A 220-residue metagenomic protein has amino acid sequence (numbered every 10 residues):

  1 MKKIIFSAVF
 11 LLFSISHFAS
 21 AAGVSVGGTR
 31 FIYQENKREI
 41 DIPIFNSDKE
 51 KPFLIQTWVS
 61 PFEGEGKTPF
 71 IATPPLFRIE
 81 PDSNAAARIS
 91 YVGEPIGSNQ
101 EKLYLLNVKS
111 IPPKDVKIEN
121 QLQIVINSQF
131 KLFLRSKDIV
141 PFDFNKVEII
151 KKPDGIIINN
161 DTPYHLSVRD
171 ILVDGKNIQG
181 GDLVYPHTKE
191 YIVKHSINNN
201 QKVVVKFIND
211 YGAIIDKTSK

Functional and structural regions predicted by a protein language model:
I4-S16: Sec-dependent N-terminal signal peptides
A21-F45, F142-I150: Beta-sheet-dominated interaction scaffolds and their linkers
P43, L54-Q56, R88, L105-N107 (+1 more regions): Soluble periplasmic/extracytoplasmic beta-strand elements of cell-envelope proteins
I44-D48, I156-T162: Asparagine-centered strand-capping/turn motif at beta-strand->loop junctions
L54-P75, S167-I178: Short beta-strand and strand-turn-strand segments in soluble, beta-rich domains
S60-G64, N84, S90-E94, K109-I111 (+3 more regions): Solvent-exposed coil/turn segments that connect beta secondary-structure elements in extracytoplasmic/periplasmic
T68-I96, G175-N200: Intrinsically disordered, low-complexity Pro/Gly/Ser/Thr-rich segments with frequent PxxP/GP/PP motifs and embedded
E94-D143, N200-K220: Terminal connector regions
